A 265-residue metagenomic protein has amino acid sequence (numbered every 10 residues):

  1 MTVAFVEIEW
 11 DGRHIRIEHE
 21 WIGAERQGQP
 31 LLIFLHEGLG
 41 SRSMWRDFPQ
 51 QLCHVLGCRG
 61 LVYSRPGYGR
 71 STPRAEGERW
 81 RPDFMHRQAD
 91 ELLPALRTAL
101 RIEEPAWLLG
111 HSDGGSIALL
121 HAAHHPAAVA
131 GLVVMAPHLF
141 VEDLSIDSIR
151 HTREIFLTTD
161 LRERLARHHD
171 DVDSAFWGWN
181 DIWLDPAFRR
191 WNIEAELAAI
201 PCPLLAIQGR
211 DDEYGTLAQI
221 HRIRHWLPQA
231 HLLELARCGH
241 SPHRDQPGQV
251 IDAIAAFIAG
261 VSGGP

Functional and structural regions predicted by a protein language model:
G12-G23: A short loop-to-beta-strand scaffold at the N-terminal edge of the catalytic core in hydrolase folds
G23-R74: Conserved HGGG/HGGXW glycine-rich cap/lid loop of the alpha/beta-hydrolase fold
V62-A106: Active-site loop/oxyanion-hole signature of alpha/beta-hydrolase fold enzymes
E104-E142: Conserved hydrolase catalytic core segment
W179-E196: Active-site nucleophile elbow and catalytic-triad environment of alpha/beta-hydrolase enzymes
I200, A206-Q208: Short beta-strand/loop motif that positions the catalytic acidic residue of the alpha/beta-hydrolase fold
D211-G215: Acidic catalytic loop of the alpha/beta-hydrolase fold
R237-P265: Catalytic active-site module of serine/aspartate enzymes centered on a nucleophile-bearing elbow/loop
